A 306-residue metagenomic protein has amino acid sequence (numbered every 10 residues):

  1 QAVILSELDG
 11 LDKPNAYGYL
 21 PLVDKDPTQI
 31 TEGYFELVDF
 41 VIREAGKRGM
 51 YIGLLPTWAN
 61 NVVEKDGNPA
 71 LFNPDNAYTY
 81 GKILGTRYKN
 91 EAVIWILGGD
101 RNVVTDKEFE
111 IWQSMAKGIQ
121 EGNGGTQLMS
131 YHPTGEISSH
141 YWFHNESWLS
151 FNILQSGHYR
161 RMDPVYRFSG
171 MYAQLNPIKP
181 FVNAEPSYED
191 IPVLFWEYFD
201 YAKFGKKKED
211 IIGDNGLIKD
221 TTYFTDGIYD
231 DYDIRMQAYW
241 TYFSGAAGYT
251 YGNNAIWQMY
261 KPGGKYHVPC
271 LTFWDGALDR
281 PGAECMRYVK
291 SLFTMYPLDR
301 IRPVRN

Functional and structural regions predicted by a protein language model:
Q1-D163, P177: Active-site mouth of glycoside hydrolases
I4-L5, G10-K13, T126-Q127, Y166-V182 (+4 more regions): Extended interaction regions within the primary functional domain
E36-D39, K82, E110-Q113, D163-Y166 (+4 more regions): A structural signal for well-ordered alpha-helical segments within the folded catalytic domains of diverse enzymes
D39, R43, K82, T86 (+6 more regions): Surface-exposed alpha-helical segments enriched in charged/polar residues
K65-G67, W142-F143, V193-W196, N254 (+1 more regions): Short aromatic-enriched loop/helix-cap "lid" or pocket-rim segments at secondary-structure transitions that line
L97, E185, N253: Pocket-edge structural micro-motifs
R101-N102, E136-H140, L149-F151, S156-G157 (+1 more regions): Active-site clefts of carbohydrate-active enzymes
E189-I191, G205-T225, D230-N306: Aromatic- and carboxylate-lined catalytic core of secreted/periplasmic carbohydrate-active enzymes
